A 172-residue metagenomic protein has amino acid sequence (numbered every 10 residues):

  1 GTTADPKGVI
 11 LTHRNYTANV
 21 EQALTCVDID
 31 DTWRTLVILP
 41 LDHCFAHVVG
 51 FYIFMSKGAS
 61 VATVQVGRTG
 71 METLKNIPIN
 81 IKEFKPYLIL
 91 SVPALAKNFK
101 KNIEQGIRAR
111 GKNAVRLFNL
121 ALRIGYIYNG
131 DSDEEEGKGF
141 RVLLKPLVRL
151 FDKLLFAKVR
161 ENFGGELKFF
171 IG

Functional and structural regions predicted by a protein language model:
G1-V20: Conserved AMP-binding A3 loop
T17-L36, L41-F156, N162, E166: Conserved AMP-binding/adenylation subdomain of ANL enzymes
